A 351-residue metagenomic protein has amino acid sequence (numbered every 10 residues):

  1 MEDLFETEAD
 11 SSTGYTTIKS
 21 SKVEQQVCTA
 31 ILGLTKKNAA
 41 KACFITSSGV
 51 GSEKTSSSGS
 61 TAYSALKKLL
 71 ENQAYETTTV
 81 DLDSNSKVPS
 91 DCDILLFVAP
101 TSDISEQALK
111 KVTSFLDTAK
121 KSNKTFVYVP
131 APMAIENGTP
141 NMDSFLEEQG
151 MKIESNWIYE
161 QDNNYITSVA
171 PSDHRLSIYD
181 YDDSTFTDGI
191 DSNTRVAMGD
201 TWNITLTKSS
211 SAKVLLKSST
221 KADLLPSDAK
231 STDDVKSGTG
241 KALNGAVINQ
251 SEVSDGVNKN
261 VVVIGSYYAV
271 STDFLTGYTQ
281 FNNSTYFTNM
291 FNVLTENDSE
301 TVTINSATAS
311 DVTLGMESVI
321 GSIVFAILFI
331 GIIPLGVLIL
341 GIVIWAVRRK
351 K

Functional and structural regions predicted by a protein language model:
M1-K351: Short, surface-exposed patches at the edges or C-terminal ends of soluble domains, predominantly
